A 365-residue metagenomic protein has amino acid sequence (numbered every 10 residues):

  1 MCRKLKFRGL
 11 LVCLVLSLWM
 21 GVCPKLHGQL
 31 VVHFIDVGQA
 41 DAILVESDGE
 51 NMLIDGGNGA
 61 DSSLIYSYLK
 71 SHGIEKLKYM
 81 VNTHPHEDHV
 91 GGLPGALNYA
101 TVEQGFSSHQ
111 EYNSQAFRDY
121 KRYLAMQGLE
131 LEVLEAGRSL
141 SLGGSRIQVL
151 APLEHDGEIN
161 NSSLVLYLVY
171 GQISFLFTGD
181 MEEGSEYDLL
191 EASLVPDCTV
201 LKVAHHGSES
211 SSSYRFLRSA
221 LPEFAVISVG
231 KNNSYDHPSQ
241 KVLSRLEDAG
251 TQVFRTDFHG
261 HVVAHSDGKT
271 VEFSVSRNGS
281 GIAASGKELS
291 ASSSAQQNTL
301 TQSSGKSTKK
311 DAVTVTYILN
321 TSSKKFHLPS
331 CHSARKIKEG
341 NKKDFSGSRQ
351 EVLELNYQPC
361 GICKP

Functional and structural regions predicted by a protein language model:
M1, V12-G21, K324, R335-K338 (+1 more regions): Generic low-polarity alpha-helical segments
C2-D311, G361: Non-globular, low-confidence helical/coil segments that flank catalytic cores
A284-P365: Mature, structured domains enriched in cysteine- and short glycine motifs
